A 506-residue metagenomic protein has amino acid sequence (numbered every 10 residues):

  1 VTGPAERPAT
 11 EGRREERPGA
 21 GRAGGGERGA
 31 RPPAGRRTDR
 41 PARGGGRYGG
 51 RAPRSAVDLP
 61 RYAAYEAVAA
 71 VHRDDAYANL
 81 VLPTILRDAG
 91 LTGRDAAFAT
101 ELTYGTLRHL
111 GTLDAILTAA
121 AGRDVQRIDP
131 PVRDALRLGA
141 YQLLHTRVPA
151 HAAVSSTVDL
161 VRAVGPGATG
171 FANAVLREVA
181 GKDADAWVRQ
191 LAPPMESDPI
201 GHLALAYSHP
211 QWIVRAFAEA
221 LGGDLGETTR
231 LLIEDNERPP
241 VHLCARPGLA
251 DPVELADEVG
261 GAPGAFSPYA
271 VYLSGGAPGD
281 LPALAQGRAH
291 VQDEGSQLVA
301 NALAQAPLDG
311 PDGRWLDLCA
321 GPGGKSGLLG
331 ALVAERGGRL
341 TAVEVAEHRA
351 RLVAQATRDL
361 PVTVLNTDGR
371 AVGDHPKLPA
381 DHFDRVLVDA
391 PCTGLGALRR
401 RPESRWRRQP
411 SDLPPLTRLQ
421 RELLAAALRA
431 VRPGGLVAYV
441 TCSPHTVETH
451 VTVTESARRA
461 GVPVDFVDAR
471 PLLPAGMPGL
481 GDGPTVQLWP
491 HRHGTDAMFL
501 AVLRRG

Functional and structural regions predicted by a protein language model:
V1-G506: S-adenosylmethionine
